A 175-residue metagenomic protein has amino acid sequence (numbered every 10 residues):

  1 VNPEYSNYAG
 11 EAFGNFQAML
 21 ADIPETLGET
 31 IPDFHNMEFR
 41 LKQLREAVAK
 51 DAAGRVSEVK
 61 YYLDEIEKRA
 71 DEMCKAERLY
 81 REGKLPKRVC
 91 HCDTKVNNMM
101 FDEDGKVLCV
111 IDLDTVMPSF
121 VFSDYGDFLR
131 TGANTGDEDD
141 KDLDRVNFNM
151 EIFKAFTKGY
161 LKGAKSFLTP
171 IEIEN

Functional and structural regions predicted by a protein language model:
N2-A9, D22-H91, M100-K106: ATP-dependent phospho-/nucleotidyl transfer catalytic cores
N2-Y8, M117-F120, F148: Short alpha-helix boundary/capping segments
A9-F16: Short amphipathic C-terminal alpha-helix that caps PH/PH-like domains
Q17-P24, L161-A164: Protein kinase-like catalytic domain
T94: Hydrophobic HxD+1 residue recognition
N97-D137: Catalytic activation segment of kinase domains across protein kinase-like and atypical kinase folds
F122-K165: Active-site activation/catalytic loop segments of kinase-like enzymes and analogous catalytic loops in related
L168-N175: All-alpha amphipathic helical-bundle segments outside canonical DNA-binding/catalytic cores that form hydrophobic
